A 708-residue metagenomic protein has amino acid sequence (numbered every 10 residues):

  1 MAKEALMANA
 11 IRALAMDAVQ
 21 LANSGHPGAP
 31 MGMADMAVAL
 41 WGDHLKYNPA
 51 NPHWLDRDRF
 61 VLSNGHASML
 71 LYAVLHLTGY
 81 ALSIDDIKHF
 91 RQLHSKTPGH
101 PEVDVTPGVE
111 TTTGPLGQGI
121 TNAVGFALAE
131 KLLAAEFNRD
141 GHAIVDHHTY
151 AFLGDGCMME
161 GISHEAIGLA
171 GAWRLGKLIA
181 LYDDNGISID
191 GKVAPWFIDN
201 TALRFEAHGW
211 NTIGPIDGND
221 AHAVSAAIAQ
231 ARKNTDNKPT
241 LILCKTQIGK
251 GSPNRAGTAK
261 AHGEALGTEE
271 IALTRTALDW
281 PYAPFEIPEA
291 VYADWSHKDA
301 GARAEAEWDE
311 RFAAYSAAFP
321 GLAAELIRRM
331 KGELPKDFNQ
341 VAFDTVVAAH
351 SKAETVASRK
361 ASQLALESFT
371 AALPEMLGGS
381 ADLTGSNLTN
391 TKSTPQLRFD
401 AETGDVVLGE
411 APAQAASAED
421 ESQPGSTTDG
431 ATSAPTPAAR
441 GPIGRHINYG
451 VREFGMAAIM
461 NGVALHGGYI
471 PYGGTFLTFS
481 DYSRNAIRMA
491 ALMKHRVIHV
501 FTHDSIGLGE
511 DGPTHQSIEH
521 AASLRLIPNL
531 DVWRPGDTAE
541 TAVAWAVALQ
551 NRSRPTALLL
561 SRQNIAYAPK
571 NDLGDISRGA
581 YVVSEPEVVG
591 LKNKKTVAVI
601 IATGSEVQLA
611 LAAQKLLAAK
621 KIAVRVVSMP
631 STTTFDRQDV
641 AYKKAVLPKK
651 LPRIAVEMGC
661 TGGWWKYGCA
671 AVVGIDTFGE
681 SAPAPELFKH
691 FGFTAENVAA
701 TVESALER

Functional and structural regions predicted by a protein language model:
A2-E4, A18-P27, L55-S63, T106-G117 (+2 more regions): A short glycine/serine-rich beta->alpha loop
A10, L14-V19, P49-D58, P98-T112 (+6 more regions): Glycine/charged-rich beta-loop-alpha catalytic/anionic-binding loops adjacent to active sites
A22, D58-R59, V109-T112, H142-E160 (+5 more regions): A short, small-residue-rich loop immediately preceding and capping a beta-strand
G32-W173, N390-T391, T432, T436-R440 (+3 more regions): Cofactor-binding active-site loop characterized by glycine-rich and histidine/acidic residues
L55-D56, T240-S252, A256-K336: Terminal amphipathic helices with adjacent charged low-complexity linkers/tails
L62, A151, E160, A180-Y182 (+10 more regions): General beta-strand structural signal in soluble alpha/beta enzymes
Q92-D104, N122, L128, L132-A135 (+6 more regions): Thiamine diphosphate
A313-R496, R554, L573-V582, V588 (+3 more regions): Non-catalytic terminal/interface segments that mediate subunit docking, oligomerization, and allosteric communication
